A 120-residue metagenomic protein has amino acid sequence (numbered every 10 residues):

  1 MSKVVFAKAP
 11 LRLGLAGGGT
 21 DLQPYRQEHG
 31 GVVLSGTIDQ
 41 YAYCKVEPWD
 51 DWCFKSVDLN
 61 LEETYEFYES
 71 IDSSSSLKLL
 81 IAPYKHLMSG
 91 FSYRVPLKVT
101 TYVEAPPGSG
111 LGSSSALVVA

Functional and structural regions predicted by a protein language model:
M1-L111, S115: ATP-binding N-lobe of GHMP and related small-molecule kinases
A116-A120: Patatin-like phospholipase
